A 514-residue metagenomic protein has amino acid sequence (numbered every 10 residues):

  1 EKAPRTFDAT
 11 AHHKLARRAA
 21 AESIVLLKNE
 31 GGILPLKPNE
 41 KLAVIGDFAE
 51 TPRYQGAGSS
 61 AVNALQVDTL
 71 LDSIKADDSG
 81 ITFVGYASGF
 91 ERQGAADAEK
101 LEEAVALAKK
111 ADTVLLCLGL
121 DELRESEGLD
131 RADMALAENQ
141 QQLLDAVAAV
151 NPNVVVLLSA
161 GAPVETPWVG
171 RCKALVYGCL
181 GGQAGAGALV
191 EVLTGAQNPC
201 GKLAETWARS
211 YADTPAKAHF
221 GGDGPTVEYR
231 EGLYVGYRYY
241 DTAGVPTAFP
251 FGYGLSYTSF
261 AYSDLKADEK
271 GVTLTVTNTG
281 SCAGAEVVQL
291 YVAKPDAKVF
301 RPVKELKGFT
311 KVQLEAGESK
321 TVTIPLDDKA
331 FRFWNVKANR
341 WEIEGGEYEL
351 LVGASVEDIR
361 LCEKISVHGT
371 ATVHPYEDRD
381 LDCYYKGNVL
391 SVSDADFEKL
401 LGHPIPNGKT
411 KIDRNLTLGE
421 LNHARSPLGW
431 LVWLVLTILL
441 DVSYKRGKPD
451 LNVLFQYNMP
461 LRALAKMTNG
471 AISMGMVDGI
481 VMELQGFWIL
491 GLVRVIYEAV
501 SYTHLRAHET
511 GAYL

Functional and structural regions predicted by a protein language model:
E1-G58, V62-L70, K75-D77, G85 (+3 more regions): Secreted, periplasmic, or luminal enzymes acting at the cell surface/secretory milieu
T6-A9, A87-G170: Hydrophobic helix-and-loop "lid/oligomerization" segment in the mid-to-C-terminal part of catalytic domains
G32-I33, A104, G280, A297-F300 (+4 more regions): Domain-level signal for soluble alpha/beta catalytic cores
R53-G58, E125-D130, V169, P302-K304 (+1 more regions): Short acidic, glycine/proline-rich loop/turn micro-motifs
Y234, A243-P246, L255-G402, N415 (+4 more regions): Intrinsically disordered, low-complexity Ser/Thr/Gly-rich stretches
R446, L451-V500: Extended non-globular C-terminal regions
T503-T510: Conserved small/polar residues in nucleotide/adenosyl-binding loops
